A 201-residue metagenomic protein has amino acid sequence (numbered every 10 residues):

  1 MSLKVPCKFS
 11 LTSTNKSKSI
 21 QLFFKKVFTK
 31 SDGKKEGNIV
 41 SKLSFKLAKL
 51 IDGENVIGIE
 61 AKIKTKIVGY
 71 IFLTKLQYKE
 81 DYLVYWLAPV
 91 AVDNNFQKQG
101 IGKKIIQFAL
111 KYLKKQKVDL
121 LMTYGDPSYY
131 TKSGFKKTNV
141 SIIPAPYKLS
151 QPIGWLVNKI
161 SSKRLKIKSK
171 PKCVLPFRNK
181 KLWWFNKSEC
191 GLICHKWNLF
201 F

Functional and structural regions predicted by a protein language model:
P6-L22: A short beta-loop-alpha structural element at the N-terminal edge of CoA-dependent acyl/N-acetyltransferase catalytic
S17, Q21-K64, V68, F72: Active-site rim helix/loop that mediates acceptor-substrate recognition in acyltransferases
V27, Y112, Y129: Short alpha-helical functional segments enriched in proximate histidine and acidic residues
Q77-V84: A short, polar/charged loop-to-alpha-helix boundary motif
P89-Q97: A short, internal acetyl-CoA/4′-phosphopantetheine-binding micro-motif in the GNAT/acyltransferase core
F96, G100-F108, V118: Conserved acetyl-CoA pyrophosphate-binding loop and the N-cap/start of the following alpha-helix in GNAT-like
K115-D119, G125-S150: Conserved active-site alpha-helix within GNAT-family acetyltransferase domains
A145-C194, F200: C-terminal "cap" of GNAT-fold acetyltransferases
